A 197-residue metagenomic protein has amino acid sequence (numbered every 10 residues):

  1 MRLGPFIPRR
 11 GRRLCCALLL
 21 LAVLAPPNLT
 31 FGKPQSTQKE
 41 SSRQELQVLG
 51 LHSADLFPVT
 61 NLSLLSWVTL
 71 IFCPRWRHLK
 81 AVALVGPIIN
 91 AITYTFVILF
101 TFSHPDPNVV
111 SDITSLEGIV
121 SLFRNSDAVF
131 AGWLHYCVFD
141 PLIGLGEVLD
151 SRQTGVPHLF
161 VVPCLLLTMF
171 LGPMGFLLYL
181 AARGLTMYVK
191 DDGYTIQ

Functional and structural regions predicted by a protein language model:
M1-V48: N-terminal chloroplast transit peptides
P26-P27, V59-H78: N-terminal signal-anchor/start-transfer transmembrane helix
S41-L64: Hydrophobic transmembrane alpha-helical segments in integral membrane proteins
L49-L51, E117-A131: Short aromatic-rich membrane-water interface segments that cap or initiate transmembrane helices in multi-pass membrane
A54, R77-F96: Loop-to-helix transition at the N-terminal end of transmembrane alpha-helices
A91-S111: Transmembrane alpha-helix/helix-exit interface in multi-pass inner-membrane proteins
D106-L122: Membrane-interface interhelical connector segments
V162-L185: Hydrophobic, aromatic-rich membrane-embedded alpha-helical segments
